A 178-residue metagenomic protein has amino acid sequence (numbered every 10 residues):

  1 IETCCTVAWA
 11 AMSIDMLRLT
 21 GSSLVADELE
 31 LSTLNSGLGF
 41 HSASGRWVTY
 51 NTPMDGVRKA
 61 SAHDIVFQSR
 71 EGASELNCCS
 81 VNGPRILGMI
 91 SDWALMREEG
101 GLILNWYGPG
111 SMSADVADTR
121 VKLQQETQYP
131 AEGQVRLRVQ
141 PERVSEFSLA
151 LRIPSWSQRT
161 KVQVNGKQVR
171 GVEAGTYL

Functional and structural regions predicted by a protein language model:
I1-I153, K161: Aromatic (Trp/Tyr) and acidic
W156: Glycine-rich, acidic and aromatic/proline-enriched surface loops and short helix-turn segments that act as binding
R159-L178: Solvent-exposed beta-strand/loop surfaces of large extracellular or lumenal domains
